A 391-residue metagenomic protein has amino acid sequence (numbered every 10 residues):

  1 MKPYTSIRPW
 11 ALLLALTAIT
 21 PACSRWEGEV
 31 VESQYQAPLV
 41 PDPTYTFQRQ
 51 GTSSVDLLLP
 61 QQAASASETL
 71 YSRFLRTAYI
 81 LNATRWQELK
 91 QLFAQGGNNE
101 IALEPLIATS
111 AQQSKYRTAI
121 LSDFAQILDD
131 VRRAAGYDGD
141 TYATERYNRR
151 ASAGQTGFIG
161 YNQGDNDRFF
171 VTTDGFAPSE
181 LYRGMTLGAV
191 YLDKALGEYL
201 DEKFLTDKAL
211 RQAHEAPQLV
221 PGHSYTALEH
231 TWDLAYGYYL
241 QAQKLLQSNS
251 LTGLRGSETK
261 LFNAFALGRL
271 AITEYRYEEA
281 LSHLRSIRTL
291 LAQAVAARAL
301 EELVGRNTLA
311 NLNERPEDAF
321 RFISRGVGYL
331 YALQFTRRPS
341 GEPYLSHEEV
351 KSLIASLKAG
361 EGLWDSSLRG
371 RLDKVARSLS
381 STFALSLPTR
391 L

Functional and structural regions predicted by a protein language model:
K2-A11: Bacterial N-terminal signal peptides that target proteins for export
I19-A22: C-terminal motif of bacterial Sec signal peptides marking the signal peptidase cleavage site
G28-L391: Mature extracytoplasmic or organellar-lumen-exposed domains after removal of signal/transit peptides
